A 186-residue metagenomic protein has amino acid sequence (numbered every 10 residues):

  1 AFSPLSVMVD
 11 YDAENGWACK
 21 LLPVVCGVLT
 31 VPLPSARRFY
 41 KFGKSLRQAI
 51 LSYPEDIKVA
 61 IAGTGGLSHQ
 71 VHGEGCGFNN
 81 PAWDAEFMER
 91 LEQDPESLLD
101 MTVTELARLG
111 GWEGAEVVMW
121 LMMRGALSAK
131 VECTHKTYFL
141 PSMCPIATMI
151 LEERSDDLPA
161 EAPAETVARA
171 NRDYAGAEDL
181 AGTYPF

Functional and structural regions predicted by a protein language model:
A1-K41, S52, G73-P185: Flexible, D/E/H-enriched segments
V24, I57-L67: Beta-strand elements within well-structured catalytic alpha/beta cores of enzymes that handle phosphate/sulfate esters
G43, G63-G65, P145: Glycine-centered flexibility sites
K44-V59: Non-transmembrane, aqueous-exposed alpha-helical and coiled segments at domain scale
Q70: Glycine-rich nucleophile elbow surrounding the catalytic serine of serine-hydrolase chemistry
